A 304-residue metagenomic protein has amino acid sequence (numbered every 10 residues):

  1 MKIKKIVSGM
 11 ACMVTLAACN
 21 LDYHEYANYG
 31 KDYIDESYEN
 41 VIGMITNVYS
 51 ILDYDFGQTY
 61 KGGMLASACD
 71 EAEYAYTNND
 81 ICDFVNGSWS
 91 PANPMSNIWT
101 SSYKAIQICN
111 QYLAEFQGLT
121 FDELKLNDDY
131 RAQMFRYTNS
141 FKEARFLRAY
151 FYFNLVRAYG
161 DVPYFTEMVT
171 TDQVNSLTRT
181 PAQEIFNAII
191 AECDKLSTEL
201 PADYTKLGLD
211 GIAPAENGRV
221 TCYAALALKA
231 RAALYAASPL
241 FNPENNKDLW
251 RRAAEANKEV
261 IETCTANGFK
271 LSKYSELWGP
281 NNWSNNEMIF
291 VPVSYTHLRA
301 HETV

Functional and structural regions predicted by a protein language model:
M1-A17: Sec-dependent bacterial lipoprotein signal peptides
C19-A66, S275: Membrane-proximal, proline-rich intrinsically disordered regions
E39-I42, T46, S50-Y54, N78-Y159 (+2 more regions): Conserved, well-structured interaction surfaces
W99-S101, R179-P181, S238-L249: Short coil/turn connectors between adjacent alpha-helices in alpha-solenoid helical repeat scaffolds
V156-R157, P163, Y235-N242: Short coil/turn linking the two alpha-helices of tandem helical-hairpin repeats
H297-V304: Single conserved hydrophobic/aromatic residue that forms the stacking wall/gate of nucleotide- or nucleobase-binding
